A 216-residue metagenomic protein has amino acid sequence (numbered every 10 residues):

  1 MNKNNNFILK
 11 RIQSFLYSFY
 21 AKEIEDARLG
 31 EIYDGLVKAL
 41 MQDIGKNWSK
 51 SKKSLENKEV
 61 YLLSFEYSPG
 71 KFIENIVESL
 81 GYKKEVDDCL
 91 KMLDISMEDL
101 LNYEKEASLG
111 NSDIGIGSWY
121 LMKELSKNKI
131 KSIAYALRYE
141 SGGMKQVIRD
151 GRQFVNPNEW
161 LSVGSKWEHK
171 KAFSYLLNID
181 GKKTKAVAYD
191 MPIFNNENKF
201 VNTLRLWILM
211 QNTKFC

Functional and structural regions predicted by a protein language model:
M1-C216: A conserved ligand/cofactor-binding region detector
